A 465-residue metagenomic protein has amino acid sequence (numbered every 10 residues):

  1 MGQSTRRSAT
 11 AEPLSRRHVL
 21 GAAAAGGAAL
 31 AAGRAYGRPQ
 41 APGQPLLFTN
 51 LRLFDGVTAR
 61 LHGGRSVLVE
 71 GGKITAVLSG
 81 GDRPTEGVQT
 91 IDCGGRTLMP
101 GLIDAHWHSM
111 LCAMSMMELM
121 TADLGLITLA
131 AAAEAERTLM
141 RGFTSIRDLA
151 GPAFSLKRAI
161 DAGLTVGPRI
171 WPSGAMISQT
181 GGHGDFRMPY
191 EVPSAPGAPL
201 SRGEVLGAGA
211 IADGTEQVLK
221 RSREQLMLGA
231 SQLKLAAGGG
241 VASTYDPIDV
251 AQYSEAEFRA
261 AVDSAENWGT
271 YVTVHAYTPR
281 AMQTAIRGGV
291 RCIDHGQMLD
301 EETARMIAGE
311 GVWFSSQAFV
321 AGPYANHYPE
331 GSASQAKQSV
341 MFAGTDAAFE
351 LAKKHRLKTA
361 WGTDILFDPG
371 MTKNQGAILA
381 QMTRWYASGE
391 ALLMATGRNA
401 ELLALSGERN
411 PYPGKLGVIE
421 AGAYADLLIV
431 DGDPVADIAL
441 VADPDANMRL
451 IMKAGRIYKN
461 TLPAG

Functional and structural regions predicted by a protein language model:
M1-S15: N-terminal secretory signal peptides
E12-H18, G27-Q44: N-terminal twin-arginine translocation
Y36-R38, T58-M99: Histidine-rich, glycine-flanked metal-binding segment
L51, E408-N410, K415-G465: C-terminal cap of metal-dependent C-N hydrolases
R96-A162, T180-M188, A256, G288: Metal-associated gating/positioning segment near the N- to mid-region
A130-L156, G167-M176, A230-S243, Y271 (+4 more regions): Divalent metal-dependent hydrolysis catalytic cores, especially in the metallo-beta-lactamase
T180, L235-A347, K354, K358-A360 (+2 more regions): Active-site core of metal-dependent hydrolases
N267, A343-P434: His/Asp/Glu-enriched, well-ordered alpha-helical/loop segment that forms or immediately abuts the divalent-metal
